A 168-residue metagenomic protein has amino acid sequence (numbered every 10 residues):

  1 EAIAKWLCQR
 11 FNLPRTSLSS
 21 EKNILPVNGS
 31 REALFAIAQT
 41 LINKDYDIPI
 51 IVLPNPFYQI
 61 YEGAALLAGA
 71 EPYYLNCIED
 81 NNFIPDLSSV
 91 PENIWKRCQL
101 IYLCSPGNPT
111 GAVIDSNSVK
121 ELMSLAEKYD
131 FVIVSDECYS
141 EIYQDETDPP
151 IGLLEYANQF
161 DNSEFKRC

Functional and structural regions predicted by a protein language model:
E1-S124, S140-S163: Conserved core of the PLP fold type I
I133-V134: Residue-level marker for buried hydrophobic side chains located in beta-strands that build the well-ordered beta-sheet
E137: Walker B catalytic acidic pair
K166-C168: Conserved beta-loop-beta element that borders a ligand/cofactor-binding pocket
